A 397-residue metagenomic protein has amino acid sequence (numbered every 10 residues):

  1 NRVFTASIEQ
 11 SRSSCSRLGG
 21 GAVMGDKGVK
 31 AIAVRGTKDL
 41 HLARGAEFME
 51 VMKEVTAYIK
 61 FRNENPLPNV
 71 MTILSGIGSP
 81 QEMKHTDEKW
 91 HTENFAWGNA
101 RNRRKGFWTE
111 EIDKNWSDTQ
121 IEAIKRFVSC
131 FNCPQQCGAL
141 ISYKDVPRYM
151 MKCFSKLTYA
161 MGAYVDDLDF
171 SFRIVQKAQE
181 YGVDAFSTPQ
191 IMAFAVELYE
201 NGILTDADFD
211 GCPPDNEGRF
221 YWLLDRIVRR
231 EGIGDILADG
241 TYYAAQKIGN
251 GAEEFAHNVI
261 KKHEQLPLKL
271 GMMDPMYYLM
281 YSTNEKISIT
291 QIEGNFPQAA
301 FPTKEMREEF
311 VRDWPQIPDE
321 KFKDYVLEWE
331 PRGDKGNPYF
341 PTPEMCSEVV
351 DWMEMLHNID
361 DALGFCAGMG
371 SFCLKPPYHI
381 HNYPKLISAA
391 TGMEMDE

Functional and structural regions predicted by a protein language model:
N1-L18, M24-E397: Extended C-terminal regions of large enzymes
